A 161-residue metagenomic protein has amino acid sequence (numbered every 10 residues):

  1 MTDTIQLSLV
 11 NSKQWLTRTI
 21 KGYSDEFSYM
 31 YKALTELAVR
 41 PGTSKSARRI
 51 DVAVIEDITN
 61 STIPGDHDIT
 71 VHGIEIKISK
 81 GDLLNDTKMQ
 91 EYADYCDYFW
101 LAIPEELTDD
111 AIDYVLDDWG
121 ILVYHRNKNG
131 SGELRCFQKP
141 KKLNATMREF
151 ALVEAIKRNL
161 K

Functional and structural regions predicted by a protein language model:
M1-S8, Q14-T35, P41-K45, A111-K161: Non-catalytic C-terminal interaction segments of nucleic acid-processing enzymes
V10, Q14, T87-Q90: Generic alpha-helical secondary structure signal
A38, A53, K77: Anionic group-transfer/hydrolysis microenvironments
A47-G73: Active-site beta-strand-loop-beta-strand hairpin of nuclease catalytic cores that positions key catalytic residues
T59-N60, D97-L101, H125-N127: Glycine-rich loops and low-complexity Gly/Arg-rich segments that provide flexible linkers or classic glycine-based
H67-G73, K77-I121: Catalytic cores of nucleic-acid endonucleases
